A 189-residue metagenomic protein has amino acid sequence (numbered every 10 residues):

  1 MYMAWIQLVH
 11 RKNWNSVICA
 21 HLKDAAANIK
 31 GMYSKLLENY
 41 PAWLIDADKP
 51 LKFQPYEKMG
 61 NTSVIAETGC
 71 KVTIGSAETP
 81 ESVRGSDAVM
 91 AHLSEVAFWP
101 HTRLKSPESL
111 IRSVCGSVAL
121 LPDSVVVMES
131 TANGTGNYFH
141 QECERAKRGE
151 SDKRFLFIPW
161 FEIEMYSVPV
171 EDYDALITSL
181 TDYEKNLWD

Functional and structural regions predicted by a protein language model:
M1-D189: Phosphate/NTP-binding elements of NTP-utilizing enzymes
